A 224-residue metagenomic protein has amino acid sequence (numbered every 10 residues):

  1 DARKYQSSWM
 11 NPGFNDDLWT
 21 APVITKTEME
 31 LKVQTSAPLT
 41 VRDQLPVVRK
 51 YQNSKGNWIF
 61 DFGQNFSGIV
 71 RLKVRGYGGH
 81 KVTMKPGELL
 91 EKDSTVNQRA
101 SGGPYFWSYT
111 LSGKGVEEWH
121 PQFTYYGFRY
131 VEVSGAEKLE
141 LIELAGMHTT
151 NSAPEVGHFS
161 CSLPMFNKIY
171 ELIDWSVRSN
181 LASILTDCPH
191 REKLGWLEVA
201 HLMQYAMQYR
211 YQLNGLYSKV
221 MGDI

Functional and structural regions predicted by a protein language model:
D1-H190, E198-V199, G215-I224: Extracellular/oxidizing-compartment recognition motifs
L202-L213: Well-ordered alpha-helical scaffold segments within catalytic/enzyme domains
